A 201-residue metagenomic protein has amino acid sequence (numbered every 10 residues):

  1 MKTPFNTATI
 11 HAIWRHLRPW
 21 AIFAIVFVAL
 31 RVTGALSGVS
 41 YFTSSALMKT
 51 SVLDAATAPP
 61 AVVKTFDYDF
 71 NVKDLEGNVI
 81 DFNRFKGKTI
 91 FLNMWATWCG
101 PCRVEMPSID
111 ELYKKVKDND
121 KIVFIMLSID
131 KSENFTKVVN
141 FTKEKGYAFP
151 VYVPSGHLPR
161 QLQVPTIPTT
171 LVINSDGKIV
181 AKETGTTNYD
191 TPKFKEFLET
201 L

Functional and structural regions predicted by a protein language model:
M1-D67: N-terminal targeting signals for export/organelle localization
K64, D69-I90, Y113-V116: A short beta-strand-turn-helix
K86, M94-E111: Conserved redox-active cysteine motifs that mediate thiol-disulfide chemistry, especially di-cysteine Cys-X(1-2)-Cys
K88-I90, M94-W98, K131, T166 (+1 more regions): Short pre-active-site segment immediately N-terminal to redox-active cysteine/selenocysteine motifs in thiol-based
K121-F135, Y147-G156: Thiol-based oxidoreductase modules, predominantly thioredoxin-like and allied folds used for disulfide exchange
V139-D176, T184: Short, internal strand/loop/helix patches that form the active-site neighborhood or redox-interaction surface
V172-L201: Thiol-/selenol-based redox modules, centered on thioredoxin-like and closely related oxidoreductase domains
